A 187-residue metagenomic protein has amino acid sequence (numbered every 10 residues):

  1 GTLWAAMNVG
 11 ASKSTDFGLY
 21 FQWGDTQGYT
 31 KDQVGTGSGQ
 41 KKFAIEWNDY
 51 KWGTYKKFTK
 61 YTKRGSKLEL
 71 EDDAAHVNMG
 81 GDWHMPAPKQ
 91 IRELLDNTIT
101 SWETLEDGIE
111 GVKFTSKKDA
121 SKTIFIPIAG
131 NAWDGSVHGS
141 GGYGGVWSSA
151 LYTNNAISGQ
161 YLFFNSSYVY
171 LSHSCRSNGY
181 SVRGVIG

Functional and structural regions predicted by a protein language model:
T2-K31, K41-I45, D49-G187: C-terminal, surface-exposed recognition/capping segments
G35-S38: Conserved acyl-donor/pantetheine-binding loop and adjacent beta-alpha core of acyl/acetyltransferases and related
